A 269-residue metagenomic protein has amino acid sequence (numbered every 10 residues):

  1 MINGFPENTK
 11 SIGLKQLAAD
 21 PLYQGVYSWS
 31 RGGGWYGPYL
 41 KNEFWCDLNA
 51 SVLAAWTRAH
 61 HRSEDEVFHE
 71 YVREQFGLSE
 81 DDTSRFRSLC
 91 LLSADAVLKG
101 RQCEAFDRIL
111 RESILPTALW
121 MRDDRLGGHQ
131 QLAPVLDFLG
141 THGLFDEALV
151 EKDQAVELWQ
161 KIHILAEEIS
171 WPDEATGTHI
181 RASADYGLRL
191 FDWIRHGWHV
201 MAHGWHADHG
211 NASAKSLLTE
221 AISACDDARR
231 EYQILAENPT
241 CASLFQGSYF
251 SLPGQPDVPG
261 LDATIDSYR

Functional and structural regions predicted by a protein language model:
M1, Q24-S28: Hydrophobic faces of well-ordered beta-strands that scaffold small-molecule active sites in alpha/beta enzyme cores
M1-T9: Active-site clefts of carbohydrate-active enzymes
N8-L17: A short, acidic, amphipathic alpha-helical segment used as a generic capping/interface helix at domain edges
A19-P21: Secondary-structure transition/capping motifs at alpha-helix termini and the adjoining loop/turn into the next element
S30-Y268: C-terminal non-catalytic alpha-helical accessory regions
